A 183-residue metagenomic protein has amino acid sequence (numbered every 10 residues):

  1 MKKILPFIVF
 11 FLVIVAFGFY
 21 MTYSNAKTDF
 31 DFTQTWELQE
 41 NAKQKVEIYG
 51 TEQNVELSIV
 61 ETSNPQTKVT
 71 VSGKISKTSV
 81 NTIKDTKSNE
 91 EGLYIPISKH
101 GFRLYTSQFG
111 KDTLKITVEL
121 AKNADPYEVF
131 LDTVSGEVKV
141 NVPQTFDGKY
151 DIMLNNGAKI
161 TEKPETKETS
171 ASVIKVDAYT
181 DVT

Functional and structural regions predicted by a protein language model:
K2-E47, E56-F130, T145-T183: Acidic (Asp/Glu) and glycine-rich low-complexity loops/linkers that are typically intrinsically disordered
E52: Short beta-strand-plus-loop segments that form exposed binding edges in beta-rich domains
T133: Ser/Thr-centric signal marking residues that sit in or immediately flank functional binding/regulatory motifs
